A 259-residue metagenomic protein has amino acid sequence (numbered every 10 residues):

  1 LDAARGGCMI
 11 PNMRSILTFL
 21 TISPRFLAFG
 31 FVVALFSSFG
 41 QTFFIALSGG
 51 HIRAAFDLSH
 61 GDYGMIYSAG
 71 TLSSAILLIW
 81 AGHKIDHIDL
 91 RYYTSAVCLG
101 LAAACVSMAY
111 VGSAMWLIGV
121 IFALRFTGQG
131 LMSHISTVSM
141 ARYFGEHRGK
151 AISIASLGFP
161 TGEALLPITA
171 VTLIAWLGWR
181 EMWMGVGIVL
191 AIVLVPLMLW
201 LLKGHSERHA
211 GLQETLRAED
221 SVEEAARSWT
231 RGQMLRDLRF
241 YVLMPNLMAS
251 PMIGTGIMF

Functional and structural regions predicted by a protein language model:
R25-H60, L78-A81, P167, I257-F259: Extracytoplasmic
L35, A104, M115-L131, M248: Hydrophobic core of transmembrane alpha-helices in multi-pass small-molecule transporters, especially MFS/SLC-type
I45-I52, G232-F259: Extracytoplasmic gate region of multi-pass secondary transporters
T71-I79, E163-A164: Residue-level signature of mid-helix packing/kink "hotspots" within the transmembrane helices of 12-pass Major
I76-M115: Conserved MFS/SLC helix-loop-helix module at the cytosolic interface between two early adjacent transmembrane helices
F122-L157: Cytoplasmic helix-loop-helix junction between adjacent transmembrane helices in 12-TM secondary transporters
E181-W200: Symmetry-related core transmembrane helices of the 12-TM Major Facilitator Superfamily/SLC fold
L202-S228: Flexible cytoplasmic inter-helical loops of multi-pass small-molecule transporters
